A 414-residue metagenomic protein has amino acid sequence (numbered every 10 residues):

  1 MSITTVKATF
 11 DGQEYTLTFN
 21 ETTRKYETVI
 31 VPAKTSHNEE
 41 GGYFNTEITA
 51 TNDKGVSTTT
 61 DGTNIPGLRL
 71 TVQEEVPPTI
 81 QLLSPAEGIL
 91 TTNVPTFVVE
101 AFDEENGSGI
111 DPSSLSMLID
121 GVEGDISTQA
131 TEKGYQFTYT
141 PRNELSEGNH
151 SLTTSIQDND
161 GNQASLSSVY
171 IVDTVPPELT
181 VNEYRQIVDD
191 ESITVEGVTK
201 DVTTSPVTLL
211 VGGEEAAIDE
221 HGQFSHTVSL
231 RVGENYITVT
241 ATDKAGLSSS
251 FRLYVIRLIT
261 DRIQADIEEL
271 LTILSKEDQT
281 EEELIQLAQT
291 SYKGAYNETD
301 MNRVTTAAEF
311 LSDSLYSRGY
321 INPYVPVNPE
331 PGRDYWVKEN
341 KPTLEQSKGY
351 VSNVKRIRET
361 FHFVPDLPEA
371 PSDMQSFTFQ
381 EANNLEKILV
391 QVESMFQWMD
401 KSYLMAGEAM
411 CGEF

Functional and structural regions predicted by a protein language model:
M1, F97-D103, V195-T199: Aromatic/hydrophobic beta-strand junction motif of beta-rich domains
T22-A33, T131-Y139, E220-F224: Aromatic sugar-binding surface patches on proteins that engage polysaccharides or sugar-phosphate polymers
P32-Y43, P141-N149, T227-Y236: Surface-exposed, short loops/turns at beta-strand junctions within beta-sandwich domains
D53-T63, N159-S165, D243-S250: Short, exposed coil/turn segments at beta-strand boundaries within extracellular/luminal domains
N64-Q81, S168-P177, F251-R257: Flexible, low-complexity linkers/stalks enriched in Thr/Pro that connect modular domains
E87-N93, R185-E191: Short, solvent-exposed loop/linker segments at the N-terminal edge of repeated beta-sheet extracellular domains
I256-F414: Extracellular "spike/adhesin" assembly and maturation modules and analogous cytosolic coiled-coil scaffolds
